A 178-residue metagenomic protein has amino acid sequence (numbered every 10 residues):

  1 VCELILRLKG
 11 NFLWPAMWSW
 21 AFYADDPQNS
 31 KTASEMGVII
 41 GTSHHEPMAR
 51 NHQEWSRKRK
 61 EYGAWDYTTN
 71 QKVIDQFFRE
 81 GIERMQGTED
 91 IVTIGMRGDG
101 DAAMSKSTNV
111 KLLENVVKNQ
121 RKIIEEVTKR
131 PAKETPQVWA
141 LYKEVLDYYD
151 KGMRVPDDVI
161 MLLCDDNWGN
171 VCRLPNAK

Functional and structural regions predicted by a protein language model:
V1-M36: A conserved hydrophobic secondary-structure block that centers on an alpha-helix together with its immediately flanking
E3, R7, N11, E46 (+2 more regions): Metallocofactor- and cofactor-centric catalytic cores in central/energy metabolism, strongly enriched
E3-L8, I39, P47, E144 (+1 more regions): Intrinsic-disorder/low-complexity accessory segments
W14-W18, T42-E46, G95-G98, L163-D165: Glycine-rich, histidine-containing beta strand-loop boundary motifs that form or position
M17, D25-D26, H45, N51-E54 (+1 more regions): Short, solvent-exposed loop/turn and secondary-structure capping segments
W18-S19, W55, N109-V110: "Short basic amphipathic alpha-helical interaction patches in structured regions
A24-S30, S34-E35, Y62-K178: Gly/Pro-rich turn-and-neighbor structural signature
E35-R57, T69: Acidic/aromatic-lined carbohydrate-recognition and catalytic surfaces of CAZymes acting on diverse glycans
